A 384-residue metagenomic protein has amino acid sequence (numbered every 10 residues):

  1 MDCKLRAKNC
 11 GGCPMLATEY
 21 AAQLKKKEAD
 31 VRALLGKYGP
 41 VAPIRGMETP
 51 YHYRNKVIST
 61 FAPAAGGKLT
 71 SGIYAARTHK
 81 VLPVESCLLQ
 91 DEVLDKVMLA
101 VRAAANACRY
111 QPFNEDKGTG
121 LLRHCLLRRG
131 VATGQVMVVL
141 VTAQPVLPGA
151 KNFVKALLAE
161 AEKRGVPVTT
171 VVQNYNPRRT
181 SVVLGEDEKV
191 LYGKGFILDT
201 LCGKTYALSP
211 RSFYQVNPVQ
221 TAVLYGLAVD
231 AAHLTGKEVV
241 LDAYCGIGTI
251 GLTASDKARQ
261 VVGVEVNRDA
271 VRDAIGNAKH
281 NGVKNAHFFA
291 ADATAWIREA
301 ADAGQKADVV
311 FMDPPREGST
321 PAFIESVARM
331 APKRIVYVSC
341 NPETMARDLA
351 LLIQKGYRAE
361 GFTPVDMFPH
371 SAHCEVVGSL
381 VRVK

Functional and structural regions predicted by a protein language model:
C3-C13, C340: Short cysteine clusters
N9-E115, L127, V131-T133, V146-L147: Extended interfacial segments that mediate partner engagement and assembly in macromolecular machines
P43, K56, H124, T170 (+1 more regions): Extracellular/lumenal ectodomain signal focusing on beta-strand-rich modules and carbohydrate-recognition contexts
N55, L69-S71, R123, V136 (+3 more regions): Change "...and in nucleic-acid phosphodiester-cleaving endonucleases..." to "...and in nucleic-acid processing enzymes
G72-A75, V139-V141, A274: Short, acidic/hydrophobic/Gly-rich beta-strand patch recurrent on exposed beta strands that often constitutes part
T119-H124, Y192: Short amphipathic beta-strand starts and helix->beta connectors
L127, G134-A143, T205-S209, V309: Short, aliphatic-rich beta-strand segments
P148-K384: Rossmann-like S-adenosyl-L-methionine
